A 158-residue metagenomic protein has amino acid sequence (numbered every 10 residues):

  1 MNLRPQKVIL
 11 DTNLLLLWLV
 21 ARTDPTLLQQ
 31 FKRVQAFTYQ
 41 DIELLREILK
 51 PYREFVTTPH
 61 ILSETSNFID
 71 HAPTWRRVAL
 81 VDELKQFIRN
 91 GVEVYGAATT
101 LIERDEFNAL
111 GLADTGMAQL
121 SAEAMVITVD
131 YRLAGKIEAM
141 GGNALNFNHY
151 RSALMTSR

Functional and structural regions predicted by a protein language model:
M1-T57, A72-R76, R151-S157: Short, well-structured N-terminal submotif of metal-dependent ribonuclease cores
N2-P5, I102-L110, E123-M125, V129-R158: Acidic, PIN/NYN-like endoribonuclease modules and their adjacent C-terminal/linker elements
D11, D114, D130: Acidic active-site catalytic centers that drive phospho-/nucleotidyl reactions and related ester hydrolyses
L14-L15, I61, M117, R132-L133: Alpha-helix capping/helix-boundary segments
A21-R22, F68, A139-M140: Residue-level signal for well-ordered alpha-helical positions
P51-F55, S121-V126: Short active-site oxyanion
H60-I61, V81-L110: Acidic catalytic patch
E64-D82: Short, electropositive alpha-helical surface patch
